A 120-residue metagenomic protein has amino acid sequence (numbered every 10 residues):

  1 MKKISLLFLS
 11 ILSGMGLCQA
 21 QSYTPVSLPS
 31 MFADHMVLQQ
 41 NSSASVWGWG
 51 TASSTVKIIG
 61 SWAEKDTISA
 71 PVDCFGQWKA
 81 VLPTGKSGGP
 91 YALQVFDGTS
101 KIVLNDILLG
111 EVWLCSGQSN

Functional and structural regions predicted by a protein language model:
M1-Y23: Bacterial Sec-dependent N-terminal signal peptides
F8-S10, G14, S42, A70 (+2 more regions): N-terminal hydrophobic or amphipathic segments with adjacent small-residue motifs that include Sec signal peptides
L12-G16, V46, C74: Intrinsically disordered, low-complexity segments enriched in small/polar residues
G14-G16, H35-M36, V81: A generic structural signal for short coil/turn motifs at secondary-structure boundaries
Q21-A52, I107-E111, C115: Non-catalytic, glycine-rich low-complexity segments
W47, S53-S116: Extended acidic/polar, glycine-enriched regions that form or flank non-catalytic beta-rich accessory modules
S119-N120: N-terminal intrinsically disordered, low-complexity segments enriched in P/E/S/T
